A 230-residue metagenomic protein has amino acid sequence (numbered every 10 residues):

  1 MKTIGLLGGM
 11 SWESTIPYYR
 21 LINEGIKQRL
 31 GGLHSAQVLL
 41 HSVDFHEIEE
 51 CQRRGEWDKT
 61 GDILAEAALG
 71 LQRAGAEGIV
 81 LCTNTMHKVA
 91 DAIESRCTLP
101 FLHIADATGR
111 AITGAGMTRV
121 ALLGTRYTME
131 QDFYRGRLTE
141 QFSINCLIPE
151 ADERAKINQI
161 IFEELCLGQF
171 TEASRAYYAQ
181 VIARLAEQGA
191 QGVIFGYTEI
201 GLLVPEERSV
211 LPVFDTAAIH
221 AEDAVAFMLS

Functional and structural regions predicted by a protein language model:
M1-S230: Non-catalytic structural scaffold of enzyme domains
